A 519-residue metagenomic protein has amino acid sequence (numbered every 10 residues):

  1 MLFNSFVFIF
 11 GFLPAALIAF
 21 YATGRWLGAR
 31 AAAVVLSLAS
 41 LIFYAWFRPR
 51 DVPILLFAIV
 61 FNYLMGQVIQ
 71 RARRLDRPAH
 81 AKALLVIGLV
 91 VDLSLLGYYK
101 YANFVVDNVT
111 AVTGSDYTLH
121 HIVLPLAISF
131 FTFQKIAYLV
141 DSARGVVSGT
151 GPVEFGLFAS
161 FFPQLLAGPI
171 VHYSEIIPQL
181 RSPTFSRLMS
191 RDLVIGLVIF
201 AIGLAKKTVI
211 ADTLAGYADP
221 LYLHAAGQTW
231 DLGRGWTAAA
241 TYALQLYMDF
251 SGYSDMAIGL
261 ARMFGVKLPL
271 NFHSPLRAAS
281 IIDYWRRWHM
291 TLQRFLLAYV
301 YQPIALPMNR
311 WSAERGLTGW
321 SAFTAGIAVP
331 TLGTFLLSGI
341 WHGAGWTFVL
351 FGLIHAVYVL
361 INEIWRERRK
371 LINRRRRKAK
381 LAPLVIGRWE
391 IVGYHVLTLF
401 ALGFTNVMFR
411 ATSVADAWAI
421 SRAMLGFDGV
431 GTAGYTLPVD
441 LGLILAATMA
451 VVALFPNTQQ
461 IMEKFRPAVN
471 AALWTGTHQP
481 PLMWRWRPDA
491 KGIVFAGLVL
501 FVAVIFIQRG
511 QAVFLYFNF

Functional and structural regions predicted by a protein language model:
M1-N518: Membrane-embedded transmembrane alpha-helical bundles that form the catalytic cores of multi-pass lipid-modifying
